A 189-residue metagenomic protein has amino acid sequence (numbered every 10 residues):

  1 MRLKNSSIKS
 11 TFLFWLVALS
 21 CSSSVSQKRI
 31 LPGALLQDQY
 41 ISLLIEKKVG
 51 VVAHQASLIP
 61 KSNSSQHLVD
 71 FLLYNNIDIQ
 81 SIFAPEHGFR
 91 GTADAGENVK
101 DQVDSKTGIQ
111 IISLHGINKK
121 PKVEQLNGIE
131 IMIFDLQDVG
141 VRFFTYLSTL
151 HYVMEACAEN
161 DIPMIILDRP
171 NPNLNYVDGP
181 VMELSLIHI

Functional and structural regions predicted by a protein language model:
M1-K28: Bacterial Sec-dependent N-terminal signal peptides
R29-I77: N-terminal phosphate-binding or glycine-rich loops at protein starts, especially the Walker A/P-loop of NTPases
I77, E159-P163: A short helix->loop->beta-strand "cap" motif at the edges of active sites that frequently abuts
D78-E86: Short internal beta-strands
H87-K106: N-terminal beta-loop-helix "entrance" segment that forms/cooperates in small-molecule cofactor or anionic ligand
K100-G128, V141: Glycine-rich oxoanion-binding loops at beta->alpha junctions
D138-L150: Glycine/threonine-rich flexible loop motifs
I187-I189: Conserved small/polar residues in nucleotide/adenosyl-binding loops
